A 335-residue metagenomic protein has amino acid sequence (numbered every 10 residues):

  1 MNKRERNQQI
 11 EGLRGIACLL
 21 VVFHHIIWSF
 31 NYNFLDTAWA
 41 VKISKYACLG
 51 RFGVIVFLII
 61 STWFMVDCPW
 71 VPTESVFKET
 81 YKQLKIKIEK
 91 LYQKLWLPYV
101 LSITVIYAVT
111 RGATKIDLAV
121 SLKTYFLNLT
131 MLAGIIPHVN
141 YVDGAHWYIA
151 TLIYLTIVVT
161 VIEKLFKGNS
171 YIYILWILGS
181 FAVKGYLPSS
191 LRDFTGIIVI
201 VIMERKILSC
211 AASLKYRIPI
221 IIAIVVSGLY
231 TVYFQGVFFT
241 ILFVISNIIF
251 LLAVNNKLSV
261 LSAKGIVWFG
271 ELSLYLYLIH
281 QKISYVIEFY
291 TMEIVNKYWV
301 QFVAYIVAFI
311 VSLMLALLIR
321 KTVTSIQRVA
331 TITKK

Functional and structural regions predicted by a protein language model:
M1-L178, L272, E293-K335: Membrane-cytosol interface segments of multi-pass membrane proteins, especially ER/Golgi lipid-handling enzymes
F23-W28, L276-S284: Histidine-centered catalytic micro-motifs
S180-W268, Y275, K282, V286-T291 (+1 more regions): Alpha-helical transmembrane segments and terminal signal-anchor/GPI-anchor hydrophobic tails, characterized by long
F269, H280, I319: Hydrophobic, well-ordered secondary-structure elements that form the walls of internal hydrophobic environments
